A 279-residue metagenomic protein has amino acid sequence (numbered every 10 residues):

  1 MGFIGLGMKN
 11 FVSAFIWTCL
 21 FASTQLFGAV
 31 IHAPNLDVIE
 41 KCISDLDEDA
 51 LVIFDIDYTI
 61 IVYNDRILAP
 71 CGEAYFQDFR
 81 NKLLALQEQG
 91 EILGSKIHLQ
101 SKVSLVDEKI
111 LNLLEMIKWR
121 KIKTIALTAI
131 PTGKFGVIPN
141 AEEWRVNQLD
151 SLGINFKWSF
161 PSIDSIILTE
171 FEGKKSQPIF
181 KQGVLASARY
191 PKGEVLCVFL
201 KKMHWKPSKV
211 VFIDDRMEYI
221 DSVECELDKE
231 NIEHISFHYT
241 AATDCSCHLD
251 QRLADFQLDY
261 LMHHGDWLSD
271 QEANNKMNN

Functional and structural regions predicted by a protein language model:
M1-I4, T18-C19, L51: N-terminal leader/targeting segments
F3-F15: Bacterial N-terminal signal peptides that target proteins for export
A14-Q25: Bacterial N-terminal signal peptides
T18, K41, D244-S246: The N-terminal extracellular segments of secreted preproproteins, especially immediately downstream of signal
A22-S23, L68-P70, L227-D228: Residues in and immediately flanking transmembrane alpha helices
A29, A33-D37, R120, P131 (+1 more regions): C-terminal cap/substrate-recognition subdomain and adjoining C-terminal extension of metal-dependent phosphatase-like
A29-E172, F180, A186: Alpha-helical substrate-recognition element adjacent to the catalytic core
